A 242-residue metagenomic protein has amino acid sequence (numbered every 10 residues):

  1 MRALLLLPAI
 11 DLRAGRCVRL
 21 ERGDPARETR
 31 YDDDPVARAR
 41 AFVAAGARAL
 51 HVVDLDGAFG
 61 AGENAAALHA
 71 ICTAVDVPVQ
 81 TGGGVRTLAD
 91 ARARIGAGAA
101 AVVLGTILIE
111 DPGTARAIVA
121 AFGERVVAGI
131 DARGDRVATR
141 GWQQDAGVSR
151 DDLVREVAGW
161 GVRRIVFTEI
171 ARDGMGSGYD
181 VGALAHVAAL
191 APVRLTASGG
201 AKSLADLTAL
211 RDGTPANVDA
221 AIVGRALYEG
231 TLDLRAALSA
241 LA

Functional and structural regions predicted by a protein language model:
L5-A9, A49, D76-Q80, A100-V103 (+5 more regions): Structural preference for beta-strand elements that scaffold enzyme active sites
D11, F42, L50, R94 (+5 more regions): Conserved, mostly hydrophobic/aromatic
A14-A26, R92-I95, A99-D173: Conserved anion-binding
Y31-F42, T87-R92, A146-E156: Short, acidic/polar
A49-A67, T106, V166-S177: Glycine-rich, proline-tolerant flexible connector loops at the mouths of alpha/beta enzymes
G60-G82, T114-D131, S177-S203: Alpha-helix-loop-beta-strand connector modules within alpha/beta enzyme cores
V75-V102, G182-N217, L232, A237: Catalytic cores of alpha/beta
T114-A121, V126, R211-A242: C-terminal helical cap(s) of enzyme catalytic domains, especially alpha/beta-barrels
